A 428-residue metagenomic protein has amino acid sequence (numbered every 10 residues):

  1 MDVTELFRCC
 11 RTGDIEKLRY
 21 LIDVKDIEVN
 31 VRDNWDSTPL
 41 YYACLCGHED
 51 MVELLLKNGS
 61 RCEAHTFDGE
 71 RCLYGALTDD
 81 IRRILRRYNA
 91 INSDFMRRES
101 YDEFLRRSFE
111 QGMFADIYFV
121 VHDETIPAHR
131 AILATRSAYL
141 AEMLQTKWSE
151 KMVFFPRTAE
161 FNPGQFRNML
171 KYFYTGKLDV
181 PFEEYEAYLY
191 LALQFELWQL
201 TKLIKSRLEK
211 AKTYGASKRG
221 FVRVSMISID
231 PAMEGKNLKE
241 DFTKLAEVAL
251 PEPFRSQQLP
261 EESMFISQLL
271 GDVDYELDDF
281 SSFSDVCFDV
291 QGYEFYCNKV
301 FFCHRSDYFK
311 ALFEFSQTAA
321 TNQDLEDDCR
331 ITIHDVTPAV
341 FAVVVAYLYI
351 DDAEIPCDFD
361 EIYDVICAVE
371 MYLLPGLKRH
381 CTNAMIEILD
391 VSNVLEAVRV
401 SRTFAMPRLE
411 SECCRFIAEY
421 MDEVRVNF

Functional and structural regions predicted by a protein language model:
K17, D50-M51, I81-I84, Y139 (+1 more regions): Conserved ankyrin/ankyrin-like repeat signature
R82-A128, K171-E183, Y214-K299, L348-C357: N-terminal BTB/POZ boundary and linker segment
V120, P127, I132-L200, F283-V391: Canonical BTB/POZ domain core
G176-V248, D352-N427: Post-BTB helical module
